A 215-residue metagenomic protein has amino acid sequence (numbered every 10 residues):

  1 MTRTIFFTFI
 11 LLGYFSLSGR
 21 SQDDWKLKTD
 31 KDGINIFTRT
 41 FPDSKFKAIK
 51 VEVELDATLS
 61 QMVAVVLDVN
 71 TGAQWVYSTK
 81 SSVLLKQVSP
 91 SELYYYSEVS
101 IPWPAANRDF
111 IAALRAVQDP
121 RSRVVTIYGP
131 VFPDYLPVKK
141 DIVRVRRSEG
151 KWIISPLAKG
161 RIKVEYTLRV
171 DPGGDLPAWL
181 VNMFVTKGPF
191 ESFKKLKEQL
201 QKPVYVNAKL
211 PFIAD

Functional and structural regions predicted by a protein language model:
M1-D24: Bacterial Sec-dependent N-terminal signal peptides
S21-D215: Eukaryotic helix-grip
